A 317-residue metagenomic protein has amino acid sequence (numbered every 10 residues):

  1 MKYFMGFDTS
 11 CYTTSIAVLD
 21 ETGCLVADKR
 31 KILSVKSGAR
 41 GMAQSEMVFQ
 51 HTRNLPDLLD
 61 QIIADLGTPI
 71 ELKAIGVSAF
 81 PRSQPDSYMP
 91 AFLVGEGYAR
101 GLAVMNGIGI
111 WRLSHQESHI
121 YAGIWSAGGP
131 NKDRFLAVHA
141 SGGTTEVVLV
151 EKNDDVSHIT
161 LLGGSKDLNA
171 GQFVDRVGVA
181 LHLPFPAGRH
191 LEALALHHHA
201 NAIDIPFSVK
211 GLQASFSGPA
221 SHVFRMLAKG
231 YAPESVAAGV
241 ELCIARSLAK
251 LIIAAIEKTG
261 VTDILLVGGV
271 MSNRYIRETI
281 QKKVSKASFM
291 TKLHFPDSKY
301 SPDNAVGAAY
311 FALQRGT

Functional and structural regions predicted by a protein language model:
M1-K2, I108-L136, Y310-F311: Conserved phosphate-binding catalytic cores of ATP/NTP-utilizing and phosphoryl-transfer enzymes
K2, G6-S10, V26-D28, N131-D133 (+2 more regions): A short helix-loop
S10-F49, V156-L161, F295: Short glycine-rich, Thr/Ser-proximal phosphate-binding strand/loop in the N-terminal lobe of ATP-dependent enzymes
L58-K73, L251-T262: Phosphate/pyrophosphate-binding loops at sites that engage ATP/ADP/AMP, CoA/4′-phosphopantetheine, polyphosphate
I63-A99: Short beta-strand-loop/turn "lid" adjacent to the catalytic site in phosphate-handling enzymes
P69-F80, G260-M271, H294: Short glycine-rich phosphate-binding loop at a beta-alpha junction
A193-I264, V270-S285, L313-G316: A contiguous, well-structured pocket-lining segment that forms one wall/lid of small-molecule binding clefts in soluble
I264, Q281-A308: Conserved phosphate-binding/catalytic loops in two-lobed NTP-binding clefts
